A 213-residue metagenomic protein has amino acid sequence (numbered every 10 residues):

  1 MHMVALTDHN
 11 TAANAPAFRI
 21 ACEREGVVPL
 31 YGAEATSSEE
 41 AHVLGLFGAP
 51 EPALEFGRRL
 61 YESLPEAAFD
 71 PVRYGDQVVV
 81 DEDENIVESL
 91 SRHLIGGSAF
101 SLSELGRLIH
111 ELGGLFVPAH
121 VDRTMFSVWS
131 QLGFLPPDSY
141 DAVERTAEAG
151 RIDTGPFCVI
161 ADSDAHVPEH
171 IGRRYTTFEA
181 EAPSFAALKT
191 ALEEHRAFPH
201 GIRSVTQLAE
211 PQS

Functional and structural regions predicted by a protein language model:
M1, A12-R58, Q77, H93-L94 (+2 more regions): Charged catalytic cores and adjacent phosphate/nucleic-acid-binding surfaces used for phosphate/nucleic-acid chemistry
A5-T7, T11: Ser/Thr-glycine-rich phosphate-binding loops at phosphate-binding pockets of nucleotides, nucleotide cofactors
N10, V87-S98: Divalent metal-binding segments
G48-S91: Active-site gating loops and adjacent loop-to-helix segments of metal-dependent hydrolytic enzymes
S98-L108: Phosphate-interacting basic helix/loop segments used at nucleotide- and nucleic-acid interfaces
